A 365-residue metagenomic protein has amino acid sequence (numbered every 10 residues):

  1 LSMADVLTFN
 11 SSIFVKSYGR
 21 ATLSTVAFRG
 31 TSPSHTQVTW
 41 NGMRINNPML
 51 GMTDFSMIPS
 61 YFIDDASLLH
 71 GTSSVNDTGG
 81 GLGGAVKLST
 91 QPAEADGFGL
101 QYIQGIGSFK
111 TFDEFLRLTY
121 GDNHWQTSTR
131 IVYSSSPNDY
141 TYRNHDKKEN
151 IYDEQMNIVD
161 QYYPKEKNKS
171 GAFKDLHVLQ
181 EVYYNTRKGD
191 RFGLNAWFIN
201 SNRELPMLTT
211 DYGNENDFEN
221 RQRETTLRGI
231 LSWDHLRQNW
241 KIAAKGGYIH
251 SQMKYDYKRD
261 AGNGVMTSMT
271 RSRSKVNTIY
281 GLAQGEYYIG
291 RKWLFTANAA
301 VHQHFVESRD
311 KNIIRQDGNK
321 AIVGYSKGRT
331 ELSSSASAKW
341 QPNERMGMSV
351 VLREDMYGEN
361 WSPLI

Functional and structural regions predicted by a protein language model:
M3-V6, S24-A27, T39, T53-P59 (+3 more regions): N-terminal periplasmic accessory domains that precede and gate Gram-negative outer-membrane beta-barrel machines
A4-N47: Extracytoplasmic beta-strand/coil segments of soluble accessory domains associated with Gram-negative outer-membrane
V15, M43-G71: Short acidic/polar hinge/loop motifs at secondary-structure boundaries that mediate gating or recognition
G97, Y120-N220: Periplasmic-side early beta-strands and strand-to-turn transitions of outer-membrane beta-barrels
Q104-S108, D122, Y133-P137, F198-N202 (+5 more regions): Transmembrane beta-strands of outer-membrane beta-barrel pores
H124-T127, G189-F192, N239-I242, R291-F295 (+1 more regions): Repeated loop/turn-to-beta-strand initiation elements of outer-membrane beta-barrel proteins
Y140, K169-D175, G189-I242, H250-V276: Flexible loop and strand-edge segments within Gram-negative outer membrane beta-barrel domains
R221-G229, H235-L236, G246-H250, D260-S349: Outer-membrane beta-barrel transmembrane domain signature of Gram-negative proteins, especially the mid-to-C-terminal
